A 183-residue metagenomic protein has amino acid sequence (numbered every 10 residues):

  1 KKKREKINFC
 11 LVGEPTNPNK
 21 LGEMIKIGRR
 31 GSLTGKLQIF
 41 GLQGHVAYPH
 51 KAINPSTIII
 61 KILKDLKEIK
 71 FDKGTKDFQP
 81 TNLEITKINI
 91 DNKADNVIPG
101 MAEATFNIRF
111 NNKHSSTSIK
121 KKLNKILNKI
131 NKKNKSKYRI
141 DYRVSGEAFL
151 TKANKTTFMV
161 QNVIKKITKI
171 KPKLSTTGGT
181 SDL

Functional and structural regions predicted by a protein language model:
K1-G28: Acidic/histidine-rich catalytic neighborhood of metal-dependent amide-processing enzymes
T16-K20, I27, L33-L183: Metal-dependent amide/peptide-bond hydrolase catalytic core, centered on the "pita-bread" metallohydrolase fold
